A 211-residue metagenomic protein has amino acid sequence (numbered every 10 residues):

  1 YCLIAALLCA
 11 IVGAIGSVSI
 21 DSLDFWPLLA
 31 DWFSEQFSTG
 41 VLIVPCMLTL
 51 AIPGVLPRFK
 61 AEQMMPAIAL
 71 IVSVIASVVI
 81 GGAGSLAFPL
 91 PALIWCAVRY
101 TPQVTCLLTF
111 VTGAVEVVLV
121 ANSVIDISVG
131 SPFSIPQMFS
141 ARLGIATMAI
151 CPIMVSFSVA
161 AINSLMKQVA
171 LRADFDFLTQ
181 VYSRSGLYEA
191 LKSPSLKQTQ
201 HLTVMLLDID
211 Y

Functional and structural regions predicted by a protein language model:
Y1-A83, A87, P91-R99, T112 (+2 more regions): Membrane-embedded alpha-helical hairpins and interfacial helices in multi-pass inner-membrane proteins
W95, P152, F177: Short, flexible active-site loop motifs that bind/organize anionic cofactors or intermediates
Y100-F157: N-terminal membrane insertion elements
A170-A190, L207-D210: Conserved nucleotide-binding and Mg2+-coordinating catalytic segments in signaling enzymes
P194-Q198: Hydrophobic helix-cap positions at the C-terminus of alpha-helices in RecA-like/P-loop ATPase nucleotide-binding cores
T203: Cell-envelope/extracellular polymer assembly enzymes that use nucleotide-activated donors
